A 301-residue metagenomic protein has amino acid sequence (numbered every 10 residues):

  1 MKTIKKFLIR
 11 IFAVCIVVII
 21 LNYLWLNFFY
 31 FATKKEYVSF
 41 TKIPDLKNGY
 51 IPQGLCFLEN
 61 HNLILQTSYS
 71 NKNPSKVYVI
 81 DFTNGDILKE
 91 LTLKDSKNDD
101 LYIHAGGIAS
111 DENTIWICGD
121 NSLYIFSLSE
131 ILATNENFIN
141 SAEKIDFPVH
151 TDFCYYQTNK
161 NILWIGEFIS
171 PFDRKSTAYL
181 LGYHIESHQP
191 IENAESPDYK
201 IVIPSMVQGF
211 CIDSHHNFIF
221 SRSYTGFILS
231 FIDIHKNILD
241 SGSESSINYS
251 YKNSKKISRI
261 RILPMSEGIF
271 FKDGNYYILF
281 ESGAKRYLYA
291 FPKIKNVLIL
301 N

Functional and structural regions predicted by a protein language model:
F29-G49, A194-E195, Y251-S254: A short helix->beta-strand "capping" segment at the edge of beta-propeller domains
T41-S75: Beta-strand-rich domains and repeat architectures in extracellular enzymes and scaffolds, especially beta-propellers
I43-N48, T92-D100, E143-P148, D198-P204 (+1 more regions): Surface loop/turn motifs at the tips and blade-to-blade linkers of beta-strand repeat domains
G49-C56, D100-G107, D146-Y156, P204-G209 (+1 more regions): Repeated scaffold domains used in trafficking and secretory/extracellular systems, primarily beta-propellers
K72-Y78, S122-S129, F172-H184, G226-N237 (+1 more regions): Structural motif
D86-E112: Blade-loop segments of beta-propeller domains
K200-S245: Loop/turn-rich, solvent-exposed surfaces of beta-rich toroidal or solenoidal domains
S243-K272: Conserved blade-ending motifs and adjacent loop-strand segments that build the rim/top face of beta-propeller domains
